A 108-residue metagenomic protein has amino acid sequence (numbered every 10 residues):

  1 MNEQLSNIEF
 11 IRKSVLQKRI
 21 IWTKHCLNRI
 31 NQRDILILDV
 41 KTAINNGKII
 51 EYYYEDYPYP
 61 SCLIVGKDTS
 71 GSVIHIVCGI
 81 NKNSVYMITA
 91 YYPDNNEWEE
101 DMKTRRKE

Functional and structural regions predicted by a protein language model:
M1-E108: Ribonuclease/tRNase effector modules and their secretory precursors
